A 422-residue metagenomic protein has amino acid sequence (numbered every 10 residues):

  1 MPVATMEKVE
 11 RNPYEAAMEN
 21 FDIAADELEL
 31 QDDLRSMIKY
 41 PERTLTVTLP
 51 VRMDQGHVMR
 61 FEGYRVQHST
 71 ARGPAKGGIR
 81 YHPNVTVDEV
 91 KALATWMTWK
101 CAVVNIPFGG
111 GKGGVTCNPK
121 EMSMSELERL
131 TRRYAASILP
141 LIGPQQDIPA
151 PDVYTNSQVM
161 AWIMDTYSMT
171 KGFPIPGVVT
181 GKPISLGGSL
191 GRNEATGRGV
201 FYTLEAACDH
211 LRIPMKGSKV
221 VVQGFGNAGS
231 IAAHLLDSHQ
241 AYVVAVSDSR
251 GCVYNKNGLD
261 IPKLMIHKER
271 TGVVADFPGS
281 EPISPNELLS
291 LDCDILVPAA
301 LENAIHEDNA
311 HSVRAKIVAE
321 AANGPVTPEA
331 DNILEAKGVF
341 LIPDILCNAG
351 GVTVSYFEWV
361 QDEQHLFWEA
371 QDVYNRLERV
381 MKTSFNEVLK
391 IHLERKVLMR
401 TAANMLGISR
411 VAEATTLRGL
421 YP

Functional and structural regions predicted by a protein language model:
V3-T48: Short, Gly/Pro- and small/polar-rich lid/capping loops
E7-N12, A207-C208, H311-P422: Adenosine-phosphate binding glycine-rich loop
Q31-M37, N105, I142-P151, F173-G177 (+3 more regions): Flexible, glycine/charged-enriched surface loops at secondary-structure junctions
V47-P119: Glycine-rich, N-terminal phosphate-binding loop and its surrounding beta-alpha-beta segment
H82, A102-K216: Glycine/serine-rich phosphate-binding loop and adjoining beta1-alpha1 elements at the start of nucleotide-handling
P183, G188-S290: Glycine-rich phosphate/diphosphate-binding loop of Rossmann-like nucleotide-binding domains
G251-L341: Rossmann-like adenosine-cofactor binding region
